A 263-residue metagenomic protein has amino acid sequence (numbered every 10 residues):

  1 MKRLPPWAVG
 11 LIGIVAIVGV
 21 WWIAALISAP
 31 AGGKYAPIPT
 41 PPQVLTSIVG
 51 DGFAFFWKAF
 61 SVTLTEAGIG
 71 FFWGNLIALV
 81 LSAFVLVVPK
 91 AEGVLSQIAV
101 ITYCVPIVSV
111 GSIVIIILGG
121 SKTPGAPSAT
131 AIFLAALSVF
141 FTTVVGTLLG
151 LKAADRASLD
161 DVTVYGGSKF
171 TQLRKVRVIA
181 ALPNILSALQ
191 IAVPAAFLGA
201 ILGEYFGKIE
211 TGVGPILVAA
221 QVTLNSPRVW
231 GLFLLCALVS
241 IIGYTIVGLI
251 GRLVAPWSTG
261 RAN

Functional and structural regions predicted by a protein language model:
M1-A25: N-terminal signal-anchor/first transmembrane alpha helix
I27-W73: Periplasmic/extracellular loop-to-transmembrane helix junction in inner-membrane transport proteins
F56-F60, L64, V94-I101, T147 (+5 more regions): Hydrophobic alpha-helical elements at and bordering transmembrane segments of multi-pass membrane proteins
I69-A99: Transmembrane-helix boundary motif in ABC transporter permease subunits
V100-T142, L149-G150: Generic hydrophobic transmembrane alpha-helix motif, especially the helices
F133-L137, F170-L202, G231: Transmembrane alpha-helices
G146-I185, G214-L217: Short cytoplasmic-facing helical segments at TM-TM junctions of multi-pass membrane proteins
K152, G231-N263: C-terminal transmembrane helix and the adjacent membrane-cytosol boundary/short C-terminal tail of inner/organellar
